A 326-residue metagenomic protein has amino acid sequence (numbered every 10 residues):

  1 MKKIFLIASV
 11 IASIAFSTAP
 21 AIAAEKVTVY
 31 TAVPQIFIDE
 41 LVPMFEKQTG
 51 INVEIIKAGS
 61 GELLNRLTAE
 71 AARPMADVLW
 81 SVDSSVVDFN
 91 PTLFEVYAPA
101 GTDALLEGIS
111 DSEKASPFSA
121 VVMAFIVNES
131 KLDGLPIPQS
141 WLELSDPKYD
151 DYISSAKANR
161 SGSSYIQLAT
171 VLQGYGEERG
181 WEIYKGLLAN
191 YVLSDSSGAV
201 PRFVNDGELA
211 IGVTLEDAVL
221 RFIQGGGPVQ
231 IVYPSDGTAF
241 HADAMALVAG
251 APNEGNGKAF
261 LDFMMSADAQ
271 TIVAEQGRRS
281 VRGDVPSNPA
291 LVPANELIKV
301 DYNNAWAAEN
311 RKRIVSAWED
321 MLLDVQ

Functional and structural regions predicted by a protein language model:
T31-E54: Short, polar/charged alpha-helical segment
A32-I38, G61-E62, T68, M75-E208: Extracytoplasmic ligand-binding site segments that recognize negatively charged/polar headgroups
S85-N90, N205, A210-P228: A ligand-binding cleft/hinge motif common to bilobed small-molecule-binding domains
F94-G101, A115-S116, L142, G227-A239 (+1 more regions): Short beta-strand->loop
E107, I183-L187, L193-S194, G225-A249 (+2 more regions): Periplasmic-binding protein-like
A124-K131, A169, A242-N253, I272-V273: A bilobed periplasmic-binding-protein/Venus flytrap-type ligand-binding module shared by bacterial periplasmic
E178, V281-Q326: An extracytoplasmic/periplasmic, membrane-proximal ligand-sensing/linker region
V248-N303: Mature extracytoplasmic/periplasmic domains
